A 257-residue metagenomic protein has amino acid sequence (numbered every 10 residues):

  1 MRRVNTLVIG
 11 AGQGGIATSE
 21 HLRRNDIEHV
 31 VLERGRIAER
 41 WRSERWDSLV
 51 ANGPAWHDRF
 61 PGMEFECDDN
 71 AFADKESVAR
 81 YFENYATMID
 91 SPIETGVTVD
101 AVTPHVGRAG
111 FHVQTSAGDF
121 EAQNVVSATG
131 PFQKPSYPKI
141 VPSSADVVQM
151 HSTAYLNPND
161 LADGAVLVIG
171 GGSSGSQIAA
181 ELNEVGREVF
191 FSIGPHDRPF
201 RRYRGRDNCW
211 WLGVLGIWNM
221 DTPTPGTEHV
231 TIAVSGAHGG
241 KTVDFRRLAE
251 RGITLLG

Functional and structural regions predicted by a protein language model:
R2-V31, L167-E184: N-terminal Rossmann-like FAD-binding beta1-loop-alpha1 element of flavoenzymes
N5, Q123, G164: Conserved acidic residues
L7-I9, R23-W46, R187-R201: Glycine-rich FAD pyrophosphate-binding loop
G14, R36-I37, F132, S174 (+1 more regions): Conserved Rossmann-like nucleotide-cofactor binding loop
E39-R80, S192-G257: Glycine-rich active-site loop/strand segments that organize a redox cofactor
D68, D74-V78, T129-G186, F191 (+1 more regions): Glycine-rich dinucleotide-binding loop and its adjacent helix/turn
A71-Q133, G252: Feature captures the FAD/FMN-dependent oxidoreductase FAD-binding
I93-V97, T129, H151, I193 (+1 more regions): Short loop/edge segments at beta-strand edges and connector loops that shape dinucleotide/nucleotide cofactor-binding
